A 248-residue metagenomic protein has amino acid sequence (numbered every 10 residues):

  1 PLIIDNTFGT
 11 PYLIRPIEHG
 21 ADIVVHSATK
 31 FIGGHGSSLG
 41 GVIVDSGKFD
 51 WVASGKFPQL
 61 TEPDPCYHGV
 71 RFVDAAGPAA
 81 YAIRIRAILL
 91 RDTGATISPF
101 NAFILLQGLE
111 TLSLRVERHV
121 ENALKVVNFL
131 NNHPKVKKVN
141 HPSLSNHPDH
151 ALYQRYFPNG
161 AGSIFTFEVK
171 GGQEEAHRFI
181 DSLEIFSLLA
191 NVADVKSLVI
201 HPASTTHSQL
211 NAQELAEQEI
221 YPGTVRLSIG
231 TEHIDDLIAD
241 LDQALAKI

Functional and structural regions predicted by a protein language model:
P1-H133, N140: Conserved PLP-enzyme active-site core in the AAT-like
T7-G9, L13, L144, K170 (+1 more regions): Active-site beta-loop-alpha junctions enriched in small/polar residues
P11, E174, D236: Residues that form or flank phosphate/diphosphate-binding pockets in enzymes that use nucleotide phosphates
G36, N159-A161, I220-G223: Short glycine-enriched loop/turn motifs at secondary-structure junctions
V44, T166-E168, S228-G230: Short hydrophobic/aromatic beta-strand micro-patches that form the beta-sheet surface supporting nucleotide- or nucleic
K48-F49, E110, N146, K170-G172 (+2 more regions): Short, glycine-/Ser/Thr-/acidic-enriched flexible segments
T93-T96, N101-A102, T111, V116-R118 (+2 more regions): Conserved small-domain helix->loop->beta segment predominantly found in fold-type I
R115, D181-S182, S197-I248: PLP-dependent enzyme catalytic core of the Aspartate aminotransferase-like
